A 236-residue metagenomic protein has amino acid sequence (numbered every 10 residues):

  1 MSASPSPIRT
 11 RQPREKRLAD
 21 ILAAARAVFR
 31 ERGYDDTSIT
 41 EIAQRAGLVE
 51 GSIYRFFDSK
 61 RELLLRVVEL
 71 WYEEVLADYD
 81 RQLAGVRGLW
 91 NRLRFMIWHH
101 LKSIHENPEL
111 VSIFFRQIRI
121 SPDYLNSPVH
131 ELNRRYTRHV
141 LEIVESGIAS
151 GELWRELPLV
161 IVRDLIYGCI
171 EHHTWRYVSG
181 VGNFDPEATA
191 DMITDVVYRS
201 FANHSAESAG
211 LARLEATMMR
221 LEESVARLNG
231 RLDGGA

Functional and structural regions predicted by a protein language model:
M1-K16, S205-A236: N-terminal intrinsically disordered/low-complexity leader segments
R17, I21-F29, H100, V197: Short hydrophobic clusters on alpha-helical segments that form packing/core surfaces in small helical domains
R17-A25, I42, V67-W71, V75 (+1 more regions): Generic hydrophobic, amphipathic alpha-helix propensity
D20, V28-E62, R66: Helix-turn-helix
R66, D80-L110, I166: Hydrophobic alpha-helical connector segments
H105-Y124, L141, W175, G210: Amphipathic alpha-helical segments used for helix-helix packing
Y124-S150, L159-W175, A188-D191, D195: Amphipathic alpha-helical packing segments from all-alpha helical-bundle domains
H172, R176, F184-E223: Acidic, low-complexity intrinsically disordered segments
